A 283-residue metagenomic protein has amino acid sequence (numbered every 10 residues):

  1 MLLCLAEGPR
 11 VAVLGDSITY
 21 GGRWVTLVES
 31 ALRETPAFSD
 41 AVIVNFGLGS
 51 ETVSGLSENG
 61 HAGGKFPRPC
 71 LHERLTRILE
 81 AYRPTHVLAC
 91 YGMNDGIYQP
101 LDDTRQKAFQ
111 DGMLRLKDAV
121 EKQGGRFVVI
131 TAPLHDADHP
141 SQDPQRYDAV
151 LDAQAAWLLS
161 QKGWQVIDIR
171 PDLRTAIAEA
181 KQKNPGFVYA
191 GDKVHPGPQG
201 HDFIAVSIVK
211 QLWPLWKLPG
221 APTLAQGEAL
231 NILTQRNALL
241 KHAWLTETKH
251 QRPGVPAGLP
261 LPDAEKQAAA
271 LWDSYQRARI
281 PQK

Functional and structural regions predicted by a protein language model:
M1-G60, G64-K65, L75-R83, V87 (+1 more regions): Serine-esterase "nucleophile elbow" of acetyl-processing enzymes
A12-T19, P100-Q106, P144-Q145, Y189-V194: Second-shell loop/turn segments in exported
S17-Y20, L48-S54, H86, G92-Y98 (+4 more regions): Solvent-exposed loop/turn segments at secondary-structure junctions within structured extracellular/periplasmic domains
V25, E29, H72, T76 (+6 more regions): Extracytoplasmic/secreted envelope proteins and their assembly/folding machinery, especially bacterial periplasmic
G64-K65, I97-A108, D138-D148: The substrate-binding groove and active-site-proximal loops of carbohydrate-active enzymes, especially glycoside
E121-R126: A short helix->loop->beta-strand "cap" motif at the edges of active sites that frequently abuts
A137-R170: Substrate-gating cap/lid alpha-helix
Q182-K283: Conserved catalytic region of serine esterases and O-acyltransferases that act on ester linkages in lipids
